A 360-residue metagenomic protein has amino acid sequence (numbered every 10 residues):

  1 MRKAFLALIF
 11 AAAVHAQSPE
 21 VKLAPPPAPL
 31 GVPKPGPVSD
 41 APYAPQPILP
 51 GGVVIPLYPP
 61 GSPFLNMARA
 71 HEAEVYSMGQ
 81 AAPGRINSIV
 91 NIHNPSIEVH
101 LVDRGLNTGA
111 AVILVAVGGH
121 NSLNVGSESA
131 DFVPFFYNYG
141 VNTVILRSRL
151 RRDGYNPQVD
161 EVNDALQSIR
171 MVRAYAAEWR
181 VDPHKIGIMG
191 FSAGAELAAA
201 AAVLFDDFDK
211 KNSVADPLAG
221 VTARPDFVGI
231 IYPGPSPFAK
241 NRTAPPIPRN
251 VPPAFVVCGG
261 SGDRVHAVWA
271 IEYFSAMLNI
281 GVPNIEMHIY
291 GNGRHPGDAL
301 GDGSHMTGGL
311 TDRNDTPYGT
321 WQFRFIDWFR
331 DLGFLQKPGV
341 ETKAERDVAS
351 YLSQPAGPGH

Functional and structural regions predicted by a protein language model:
E98-D103, V125-I145, F274-S275: Short amphipathic alpha-helix adjacent to the substrate-entry channel of hydrolases
T108-G118, F255: Short beta-strand element of the alpha/beta-hydrolase
N124-V125, D131-F132, L146-R180, N314-P317: Catalytic nucleophile-loop/oxyanion-hole region of alpha/beta-hydrolase and closely related hydrolase-like folds
N163-N250, T342-H360: Primarily recognizes the serine-hydrolase "nucleophile elbow" in alpha/beta-hydrolase and SGNH/GDSL folds
S236-P237, S261-V265: Acidic catalytic loop of the alpha/beta-hydrolase fold
R249-N250, F255-G262: Short beta-strand/loop motif that positions the catalytic acidic residue of the alpha/beta-hydrolase fold
D263-E272, I285: Conserved alpha/beta-hydrolase "acid-adjacent" motif
L278-H360: C-terminal catalytic histidine-bearing segment of alpha/beta-hydrolase fold enzymes
